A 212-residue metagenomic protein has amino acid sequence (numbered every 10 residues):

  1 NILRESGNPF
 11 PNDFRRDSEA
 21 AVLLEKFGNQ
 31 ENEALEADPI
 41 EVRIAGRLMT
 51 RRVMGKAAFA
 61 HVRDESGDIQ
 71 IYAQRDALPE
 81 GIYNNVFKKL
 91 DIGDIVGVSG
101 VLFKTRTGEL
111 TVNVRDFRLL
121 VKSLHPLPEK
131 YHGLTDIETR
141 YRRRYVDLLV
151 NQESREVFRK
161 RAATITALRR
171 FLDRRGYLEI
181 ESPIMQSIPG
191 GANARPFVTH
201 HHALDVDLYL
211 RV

Functional and structural regions predicted by a protein language model:
N1-V212: Class II aminoacyl-tRNA synthetase catalytic cores and aaRS-like
